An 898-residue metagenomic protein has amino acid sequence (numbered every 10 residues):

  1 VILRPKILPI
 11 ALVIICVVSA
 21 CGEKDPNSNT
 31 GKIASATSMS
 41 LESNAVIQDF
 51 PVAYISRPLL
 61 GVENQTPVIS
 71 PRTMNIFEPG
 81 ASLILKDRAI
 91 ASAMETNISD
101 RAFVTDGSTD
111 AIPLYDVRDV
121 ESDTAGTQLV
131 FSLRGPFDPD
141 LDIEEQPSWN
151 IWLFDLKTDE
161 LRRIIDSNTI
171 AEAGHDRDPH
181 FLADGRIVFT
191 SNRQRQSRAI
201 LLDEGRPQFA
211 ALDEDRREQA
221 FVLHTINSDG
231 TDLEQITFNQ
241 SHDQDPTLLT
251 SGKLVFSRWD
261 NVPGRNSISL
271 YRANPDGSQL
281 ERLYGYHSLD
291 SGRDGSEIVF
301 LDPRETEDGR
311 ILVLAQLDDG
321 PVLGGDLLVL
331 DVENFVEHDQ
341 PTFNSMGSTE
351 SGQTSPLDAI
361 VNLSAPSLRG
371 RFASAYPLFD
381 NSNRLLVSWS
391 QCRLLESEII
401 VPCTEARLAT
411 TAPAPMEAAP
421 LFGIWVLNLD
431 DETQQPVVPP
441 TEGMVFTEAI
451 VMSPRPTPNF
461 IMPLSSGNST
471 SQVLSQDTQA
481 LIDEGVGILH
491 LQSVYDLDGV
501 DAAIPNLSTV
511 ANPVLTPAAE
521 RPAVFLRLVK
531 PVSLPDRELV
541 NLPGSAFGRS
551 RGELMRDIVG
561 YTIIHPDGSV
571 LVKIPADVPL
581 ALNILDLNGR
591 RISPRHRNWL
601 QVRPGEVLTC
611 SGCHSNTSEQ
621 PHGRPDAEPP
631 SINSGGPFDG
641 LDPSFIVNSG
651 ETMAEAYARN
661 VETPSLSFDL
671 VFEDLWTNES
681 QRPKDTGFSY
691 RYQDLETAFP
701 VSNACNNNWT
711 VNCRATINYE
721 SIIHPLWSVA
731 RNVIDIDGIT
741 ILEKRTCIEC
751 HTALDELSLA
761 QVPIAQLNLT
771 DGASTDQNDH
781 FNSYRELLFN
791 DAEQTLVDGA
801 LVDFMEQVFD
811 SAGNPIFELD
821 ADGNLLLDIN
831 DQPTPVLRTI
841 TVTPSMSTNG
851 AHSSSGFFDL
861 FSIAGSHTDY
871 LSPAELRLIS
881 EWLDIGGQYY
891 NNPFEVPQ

Functional and structural regions predicted by a protein language model:
C21, D25-S35, M39-S43, I47-D49 (+11 more regions): Aromatic- and Gly/Pro-enriched helix-to-coil junctions and flexible linker segments
I33-S35, A91-Y115, K157-G174, N227-S241 (+5 more regions): Multi-bladed beta-propeller domains
Q48, P79, D116-R118, A125 (+11 more regions): Beta-rich catalytic cores
V52, P113-S122, I170-R186, Q240-V255 (+5 more regions): Conserved beta-propeller blade repeats
I55-E78, S132-S148, F189-E218, F256-S269 (+3 more regions): Short, conserved, GDST-rich strand-edge loop motifs in beta-rich repeat architectures
S82-I84, N150-W152, V222-H224, S269-Y271 (+2 more regions): A short loop-to-beta-strand structural motif that recurs across blades of beta-propeller domains
E145-E214, E218-V222, D232-Q244: Asp-box/WD-like beta-propeller blade repeats and closely related beta-sheet repeat scaffolds
L301-W425: Loop/turn-rich, solvent-exposed surfaces of beta-rich toroidal or solenoidal domains
